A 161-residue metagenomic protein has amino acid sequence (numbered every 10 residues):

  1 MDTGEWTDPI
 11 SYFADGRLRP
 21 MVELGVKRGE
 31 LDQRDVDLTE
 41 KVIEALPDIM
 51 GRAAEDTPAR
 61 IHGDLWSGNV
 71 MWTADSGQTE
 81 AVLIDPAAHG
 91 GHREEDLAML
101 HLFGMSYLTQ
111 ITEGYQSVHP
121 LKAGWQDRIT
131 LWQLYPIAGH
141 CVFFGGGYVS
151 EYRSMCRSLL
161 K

Functional and structural regions predicted by a protein language model:
M1-H62, T73-Q78: An alpha-helical support segment within catalytic cores of ATP-dependent transferases
P9-A14, E23, D56-R60, S67 (+4 more regions): Active-site Asp-x-Gly
L38, Q133, E151: Charged catalytic carboxylate motif
K41, A45, Q110, G114 (+1 more regions): Alpha-helical elements of Rossmann-like donor-binding domains used by nucleotide-donor carbohydrate transfer enzymes
G146-K161: Short, basic/aromatic-enriched C-terminal tail that caps enzymatic domains
